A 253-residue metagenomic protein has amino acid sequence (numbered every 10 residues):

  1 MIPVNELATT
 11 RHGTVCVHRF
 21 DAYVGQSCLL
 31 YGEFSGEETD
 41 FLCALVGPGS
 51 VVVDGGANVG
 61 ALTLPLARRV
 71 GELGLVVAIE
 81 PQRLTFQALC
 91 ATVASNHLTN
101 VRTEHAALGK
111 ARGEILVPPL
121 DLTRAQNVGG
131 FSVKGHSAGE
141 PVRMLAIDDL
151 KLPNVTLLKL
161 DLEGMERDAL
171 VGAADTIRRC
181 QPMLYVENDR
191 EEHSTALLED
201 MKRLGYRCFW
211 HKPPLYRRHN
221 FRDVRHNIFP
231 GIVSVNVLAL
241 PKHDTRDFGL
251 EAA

Functional and structural regions predicted by a protein language model:
M1-A253: Phosphate/nucleotide-binding beta-alpha loop and adjacent structural elements of enzyme active sites
